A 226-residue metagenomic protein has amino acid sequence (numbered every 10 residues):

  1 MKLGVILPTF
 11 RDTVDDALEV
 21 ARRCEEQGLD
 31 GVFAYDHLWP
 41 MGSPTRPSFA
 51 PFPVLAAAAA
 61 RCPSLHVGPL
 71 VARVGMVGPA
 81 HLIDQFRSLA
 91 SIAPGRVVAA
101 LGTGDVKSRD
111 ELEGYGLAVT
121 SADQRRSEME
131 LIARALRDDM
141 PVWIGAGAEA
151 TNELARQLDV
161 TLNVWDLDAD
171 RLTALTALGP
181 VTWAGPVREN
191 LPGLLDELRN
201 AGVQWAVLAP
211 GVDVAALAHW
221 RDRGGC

Functional and structural regions predicted by a protein language model:
M1-C226: Active-site-adjacent structural elements that line small-molecule/cofactor binding pockets in enzymes
